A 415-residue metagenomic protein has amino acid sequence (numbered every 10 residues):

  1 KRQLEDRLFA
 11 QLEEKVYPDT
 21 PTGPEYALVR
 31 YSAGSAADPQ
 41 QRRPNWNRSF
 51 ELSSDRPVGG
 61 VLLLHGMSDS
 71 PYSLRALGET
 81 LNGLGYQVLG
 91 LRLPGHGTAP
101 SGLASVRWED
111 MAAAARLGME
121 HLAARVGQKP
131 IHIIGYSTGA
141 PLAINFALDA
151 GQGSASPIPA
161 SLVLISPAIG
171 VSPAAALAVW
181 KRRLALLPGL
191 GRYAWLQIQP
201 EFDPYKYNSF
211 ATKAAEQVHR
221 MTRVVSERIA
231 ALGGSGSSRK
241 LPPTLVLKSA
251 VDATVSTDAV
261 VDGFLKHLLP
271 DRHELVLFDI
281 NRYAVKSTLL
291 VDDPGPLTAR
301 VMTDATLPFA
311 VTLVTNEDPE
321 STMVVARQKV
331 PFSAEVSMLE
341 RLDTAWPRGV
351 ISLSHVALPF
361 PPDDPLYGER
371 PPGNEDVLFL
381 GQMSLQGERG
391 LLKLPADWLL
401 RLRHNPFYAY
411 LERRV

Functional and structural regions predicted by a protein language model:
Q3-R56: N-terminal cap/lid segment of alpha/beta-hydrolase-fold proteins
P39-G97: Short, surface-exposed "cap/lid" segments of acyl-processing enzymes
E51-S54, K206-L391, N405-R414: Serine-hydrolase catalytic core
A76, N145-D149: Active-site signature of alpha/beta-hydrolase-fold catalytic machinery across serine- and Asp/Cys-nucleophile hydrolases
A99-H132: Catalytic nucleophile-loop/oxyanion-hole region of alpha/beta-hydrolase and closely related hydrolase-like folds
I133-G135, I165, L247: Short beta-strand immediately N-terminal to the catalytic nucleophile in serine-hydrolase-like folds
I134-A143: Gly/Ala-rich beta-loop-alpha elbow adjacent to hydrolase catalytic centers
L162-A174, I280: Active-site nucleophile loop of the alpha/beta-hydrolase fold
